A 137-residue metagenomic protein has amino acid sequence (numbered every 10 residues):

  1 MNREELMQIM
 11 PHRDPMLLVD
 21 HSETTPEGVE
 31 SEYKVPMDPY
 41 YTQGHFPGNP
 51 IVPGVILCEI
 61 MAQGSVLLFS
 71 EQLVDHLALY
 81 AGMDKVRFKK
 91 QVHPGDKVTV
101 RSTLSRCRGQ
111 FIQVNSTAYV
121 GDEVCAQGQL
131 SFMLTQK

Functional and structural regions predicted by a protein language model:
M1-L6, D96-V100: Short Pro/Gly-enriched beta-strand edge/turn motifs at strand-loop
R13-V52: Catalytic strand-loop segment that frames the active site of acyl-thioester-processing enzymes
P15-H21, Y80, K85, T99-R101 (+1 more regions): Conserved beta-strand residues within beta-sheet cores
L18, E27-S31, T42, L77-D84 (+2 more regions): A generic structural signal for short beta-strands and their flanking turns/coil linkers
S22, V52-D75: Active-site helix/loop of acyl-thioester processing domains in fatty-acid/polyketide metabolism, spanning hotdog-fold
P26-E27, V92-D96, R101-K137: HotDog/MaoC-like acyl-thioester-processing domains
G64-R101, Q129-M133: Hydrophobic beta-strand-centered segment that forms part of the acyl-chain substrate-binding groove
